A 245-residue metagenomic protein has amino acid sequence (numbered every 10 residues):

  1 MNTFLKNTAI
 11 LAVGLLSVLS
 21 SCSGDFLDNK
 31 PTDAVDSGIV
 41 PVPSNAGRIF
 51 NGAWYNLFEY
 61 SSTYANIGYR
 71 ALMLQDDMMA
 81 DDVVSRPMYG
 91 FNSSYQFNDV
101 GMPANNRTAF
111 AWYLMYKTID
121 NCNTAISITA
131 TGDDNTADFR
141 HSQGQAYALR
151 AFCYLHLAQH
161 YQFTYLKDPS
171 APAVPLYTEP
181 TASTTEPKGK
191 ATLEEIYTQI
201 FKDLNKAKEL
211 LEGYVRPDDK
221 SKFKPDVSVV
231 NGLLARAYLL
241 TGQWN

Functional and structural regions predicted by a protein language model:
M1-S20: Sec-dependent bacterial lipoprotein signal peptides
C22-M73: Membrane-proximal, proline-rich intrinsically disordered regions
M88-Y161, A191, E209-Y214: Conserved, well-structured interaction surfaces
A158-Y165, V215, L240-Q243: Short coil/turn linking the two alpha-helices of tandem helical-hairpin repeats
